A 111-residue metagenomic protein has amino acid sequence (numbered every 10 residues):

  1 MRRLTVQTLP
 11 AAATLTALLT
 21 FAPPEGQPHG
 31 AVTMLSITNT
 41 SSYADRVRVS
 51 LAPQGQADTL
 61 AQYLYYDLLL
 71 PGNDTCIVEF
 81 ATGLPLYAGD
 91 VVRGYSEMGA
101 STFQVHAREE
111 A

Functional and structural regions predicted by a protein language model:
M1-G30, M34, Y87-A88, Y95-A111: C-terminal interaction-tip segments
E25-P28, S41, G55, L69-N73 (+1 more regions): Extracellular repetitive beta-rich solenoid segments
I37, V47-V49, L70, V92 (+1 more regions): Hydrophobic beta-strand residues in large extracellular and virion-surface proteins
I37-S42, E97: Short solvent-exposed strand-capping/beta-turn motif centered on an Asx-Ser/Thr pair
S42-Y66: Short, surface-exposed beta-strand/strand-loop-strand elements in extracellular ectodomains
D45, Y66, C76, S101-F103: Short beta-strand segments
V49-A52, F80, A88, Y95-E97: A contiguous, well-structured "functional interface" segment within a domain
A57-G89: Intrinsically disordered, low-complexity Pro/Gly/Ser/Thr-rich segments with frequent PxxP/GP/PP motifs and embedded
